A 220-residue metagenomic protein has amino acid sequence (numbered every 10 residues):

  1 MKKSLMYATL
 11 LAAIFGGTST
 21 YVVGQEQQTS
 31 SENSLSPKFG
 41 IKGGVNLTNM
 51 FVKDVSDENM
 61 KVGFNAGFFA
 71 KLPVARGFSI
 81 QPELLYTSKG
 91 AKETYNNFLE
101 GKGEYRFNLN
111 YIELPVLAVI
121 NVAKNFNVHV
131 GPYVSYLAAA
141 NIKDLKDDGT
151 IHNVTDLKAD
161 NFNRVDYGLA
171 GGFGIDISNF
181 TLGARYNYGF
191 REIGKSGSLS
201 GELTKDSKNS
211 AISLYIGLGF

Functional and structural regions predicted by a protein language model:
K2-F39, G201-L203, S210: Sec-dependent signal peptide cleavage junction
T20-K71: Short glycine/proline- and aromatic-enriched beta-strand/turn motifs that initiate or cap beta-hairpins
S31-L35, S56-V62, G103-N108, D160-N163 (+1 more regions): Replace "Gram-negative outer membrane beta-barrel proteins" with "bacterial and organellar outer membrane beta-barrel
N33-F39, R76-I80, K124-F126, S178-F180 (+1 more regions): Outer-envelope beta-barrel architecture signal
I41-V45, F64-V74, L84-Y86, L114-I120 (+4 more regions): Residues on the lipid-exposed face of transmembrane beta-strands in outer-membrane beta-barrel proteins
N46-M50, T87-A91, S135-A139, N187-I193: Structural signature of outer-membrane beta-barrel domains
F51-D57, K92-E100, A140-G149, G194-S200: Outer-membrane beta-barrel translocator domains and adjoining extracellular loop/strand segments of Gram-negative
E83, A91-K92, L157-N161, D166-G219: Predominantly the C-terminal beta-signal and adjacent terminal strand-loop region of outer-membrane beta-barrel
